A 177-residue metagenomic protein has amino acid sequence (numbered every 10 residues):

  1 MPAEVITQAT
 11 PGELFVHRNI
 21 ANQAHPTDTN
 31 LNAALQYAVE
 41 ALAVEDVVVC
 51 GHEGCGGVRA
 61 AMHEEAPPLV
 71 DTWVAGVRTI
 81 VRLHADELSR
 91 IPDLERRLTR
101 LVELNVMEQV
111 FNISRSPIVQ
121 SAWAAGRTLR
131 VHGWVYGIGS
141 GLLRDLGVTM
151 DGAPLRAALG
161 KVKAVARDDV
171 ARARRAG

Functional and structural regions predicted by a protein language model:
M1-I20: Catalytic core of membrane glycerolipid acyltransferases/transacylases, capturing the structured, soluble-facing
G12, A21-E45, G56-G177: Divalent-metal-activated hydrolytic enzyme cores
V49: Conserved functional hotspot residues or short segments at active or partner-binding sites across diverse domains
